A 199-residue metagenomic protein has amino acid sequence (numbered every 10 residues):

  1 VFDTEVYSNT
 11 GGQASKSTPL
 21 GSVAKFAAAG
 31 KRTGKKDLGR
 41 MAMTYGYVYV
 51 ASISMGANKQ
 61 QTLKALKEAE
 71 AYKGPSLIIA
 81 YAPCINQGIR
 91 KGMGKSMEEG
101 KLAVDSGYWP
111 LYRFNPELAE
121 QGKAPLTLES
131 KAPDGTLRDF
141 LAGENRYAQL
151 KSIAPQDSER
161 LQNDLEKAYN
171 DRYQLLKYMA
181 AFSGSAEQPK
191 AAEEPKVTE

Functional and structural regions predicted by a protein language model:
V1-L77, P83-I85, I89-S106: Thiamine diphosphate
V1-Y7, D157, Y169-R172: Short intrinsically disordered, low-complexity coil segments enriched in acidic
F26-A29, K35, M41, E159-E199: Thiamine diphosphate
T62-R160, D164, K177-Y178, A191-P195 (+1 more regions): Glycine/aspartate-rich loop-and-adjacent alpha/beta segment that forms the canonical ThDP
